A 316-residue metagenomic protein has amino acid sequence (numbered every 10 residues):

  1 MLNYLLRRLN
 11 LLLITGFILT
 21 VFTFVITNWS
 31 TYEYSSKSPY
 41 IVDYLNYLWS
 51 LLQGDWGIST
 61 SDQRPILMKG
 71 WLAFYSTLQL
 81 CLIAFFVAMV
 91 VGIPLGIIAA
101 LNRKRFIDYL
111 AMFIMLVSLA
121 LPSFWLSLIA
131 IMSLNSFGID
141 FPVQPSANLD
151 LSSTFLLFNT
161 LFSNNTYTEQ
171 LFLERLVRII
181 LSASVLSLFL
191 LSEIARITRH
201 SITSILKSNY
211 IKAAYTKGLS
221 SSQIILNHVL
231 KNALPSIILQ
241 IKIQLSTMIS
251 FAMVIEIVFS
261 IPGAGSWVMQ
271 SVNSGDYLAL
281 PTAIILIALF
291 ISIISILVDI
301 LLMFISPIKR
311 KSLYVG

Functional and structural regions predicted by a protein language model:
M1-L2, I41, Q53-L67, R103 (+2 more regions): Short, membrane-interfacial amphipathic segments enriched in basic
M1-P39, W71, M89, I98 (+1 more regions): N-terminal signal-anchor/first transmembrane alpha helix
L2-Y4, G16-T20, F74-I107, S123 (+1 more regions): Alpha-helical transmembrane segments of integral membrane proteins, especially multi-pass inner/plasma-membrane
I26, S30, L52, S133-L134 (+5 more regions): Hydrophobic aliphatic residues
K37-I93: An internal, D/E-rich "acidic patch" concept
K37-Q53, D150-T160, F259-S271: Short hydrophobic, aromatic-rich alpha-helical segments embedded in or entering the lipid bilayer of multi-pass
Q63, W125-F189: Membrane-water interface segments at transmembrane-helix boundaries in multipass membrane proteins
